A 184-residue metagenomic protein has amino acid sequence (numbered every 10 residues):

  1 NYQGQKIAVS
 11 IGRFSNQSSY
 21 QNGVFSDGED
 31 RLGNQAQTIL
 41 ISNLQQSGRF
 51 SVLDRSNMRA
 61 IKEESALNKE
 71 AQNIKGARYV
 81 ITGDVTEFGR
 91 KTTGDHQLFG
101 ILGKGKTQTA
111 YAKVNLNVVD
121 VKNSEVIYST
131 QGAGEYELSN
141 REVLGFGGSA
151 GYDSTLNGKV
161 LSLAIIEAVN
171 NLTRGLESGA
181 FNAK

Functional and structural regions predicted by a protein language model:
N1-V52, N57-E63, L138, L144-D153 (+1 more regions): A structural "domain/chain start" motif
A8-S15, I39-N43, S51-L53, R78-T86 (+2 more regions): Soluble periplasmic/extracytoplasmic beta-strand elements of cell-envelope proteins
R59-I127, E137-N140, L144-G151: Surface-exposed short loop/turn segments
I127-S129, I166: Juxtamembrane/interfacial segments around transmembrane helices
